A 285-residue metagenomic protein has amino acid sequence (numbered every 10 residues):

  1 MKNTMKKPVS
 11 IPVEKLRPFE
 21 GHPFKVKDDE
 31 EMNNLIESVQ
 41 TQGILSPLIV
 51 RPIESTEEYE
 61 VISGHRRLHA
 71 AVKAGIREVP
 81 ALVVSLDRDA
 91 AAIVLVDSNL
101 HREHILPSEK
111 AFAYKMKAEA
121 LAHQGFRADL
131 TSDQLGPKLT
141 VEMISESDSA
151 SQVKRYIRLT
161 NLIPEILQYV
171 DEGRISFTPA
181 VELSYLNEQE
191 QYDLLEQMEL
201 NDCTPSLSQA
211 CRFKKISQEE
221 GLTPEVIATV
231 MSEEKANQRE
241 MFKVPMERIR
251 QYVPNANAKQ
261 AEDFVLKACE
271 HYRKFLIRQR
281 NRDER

Functional and structural regions predicted by a protein language model:
M1-V84, A90-H104: Short, charged/polar connector segments at secondary-structure boundaries
K27-E30, N34, H65-R66, A91 (+5 more regions): Charged, alpha-helix-enriched surfaces in structured cytosolic catalytic cores of large nucleotide-utilizing machines
Q40-S46, Q124, Q134, Q191 (+2 more regions): Glutamine-centric residue-chemistry signal
R102-L186: Alpha-helical interaction elements
A150-A268: Amphipathic alpha-helical extensions and coiled-coil-like segments
F275-R285: Short acidic DE-rich linear segments
